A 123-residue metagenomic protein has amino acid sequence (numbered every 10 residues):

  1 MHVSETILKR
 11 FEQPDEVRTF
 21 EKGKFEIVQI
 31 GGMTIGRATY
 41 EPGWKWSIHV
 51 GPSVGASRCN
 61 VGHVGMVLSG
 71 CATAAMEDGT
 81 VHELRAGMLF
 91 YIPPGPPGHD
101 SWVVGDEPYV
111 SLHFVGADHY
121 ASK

Functional and structural regions predicted by a protein language model:
M1-T39, S47: A short, N-terminal "cap"/entry segment at the start of jelly-roll beta-barrel domains of the cupin/DSBH fold
F11, P42-W44, V115-K123: Glyoxalase I/VOC metalloenzyme domain signal
M33, E41-S47, S69-A72, A117: Short, charged/polar surface micro-motifs in flexible loops or helix N-caps
M33, P52-D78: Glycine- and acidic-residue-biased ligand/ion/polar-headgroup-sensing regions
R37-C59, P94-G95: Conserved short histidine dyad/triad with adjacent acidic residue
M76-P96: Short acidic-glycine-tyrosine-enriched beta hairpin
R85, P94-A121: Ligand-binding loop in jelly-roll beta-barrel domains
